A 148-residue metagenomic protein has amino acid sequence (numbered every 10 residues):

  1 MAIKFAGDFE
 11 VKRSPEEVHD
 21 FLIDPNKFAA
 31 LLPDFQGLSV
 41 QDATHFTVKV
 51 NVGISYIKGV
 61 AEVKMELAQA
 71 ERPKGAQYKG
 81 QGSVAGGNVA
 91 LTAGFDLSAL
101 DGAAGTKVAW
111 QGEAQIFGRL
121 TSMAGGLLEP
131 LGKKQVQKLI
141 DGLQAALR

Functional and structural regions predicted by a protein language model:
M1-I3, D42, G59, V89 (+2 more regions): Residue-level preference for beta-strand/loop junctions
M1-K49: Hydrophobic ligand-binding cavity/cleft-lining segments
K4-A6, V60-K64, N88-G94: Short, surface-exposed coil-to-beta transition loops
P15, V40-A43, A68-G75, D96-K107: A short, structured loop/turn motif at beta-sheet edges
V18, F28, L67, V108-W110 (+1 more regions): Hydrophobic pocket/interface hotspot
V40-Q81: Glycine-rich portal/gate segments that line the openings of hydrophobic small-molecule binding cavities
Q81-K133: Beta-strand/loop substructures that line and gate deep hydrophobic ligand-binding cavities in soluble
D141-R148: Short, highly charged C-terminal tails/helix-capping segments
